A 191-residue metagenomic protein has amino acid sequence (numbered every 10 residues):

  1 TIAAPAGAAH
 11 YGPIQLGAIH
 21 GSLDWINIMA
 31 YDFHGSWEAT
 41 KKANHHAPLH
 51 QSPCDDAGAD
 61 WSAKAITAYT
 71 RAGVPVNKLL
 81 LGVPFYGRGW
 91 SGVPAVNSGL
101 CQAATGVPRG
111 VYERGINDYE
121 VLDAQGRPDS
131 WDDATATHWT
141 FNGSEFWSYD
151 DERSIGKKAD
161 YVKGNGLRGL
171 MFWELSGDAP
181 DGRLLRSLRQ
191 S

Functional and structural regions predicted by a protein language model:
T1-N117: Substrate-binding surface in catalytic domains of secreted glycosidases
M29-Y31, A47, P84, T137-W139 (+4 more regions): Flexible, active-site-adjacent loop/turn segments at secondary-structure boundaries
S52-A57, G143-D150, M171-L175: Active-site rim elements
A57-K64, W147-S154, P180: Soluble or luminal CAZymes and related metallo-dependent hydrolases
R88-G89, D150-S191: Acidic/aromatic/glycine-rich contiguous surface patches that form carbohydrate-binding/processing clefts and analogous
R109-G166: Hydrophobic, secondary-structure "cap" segments at the distal end of domains
